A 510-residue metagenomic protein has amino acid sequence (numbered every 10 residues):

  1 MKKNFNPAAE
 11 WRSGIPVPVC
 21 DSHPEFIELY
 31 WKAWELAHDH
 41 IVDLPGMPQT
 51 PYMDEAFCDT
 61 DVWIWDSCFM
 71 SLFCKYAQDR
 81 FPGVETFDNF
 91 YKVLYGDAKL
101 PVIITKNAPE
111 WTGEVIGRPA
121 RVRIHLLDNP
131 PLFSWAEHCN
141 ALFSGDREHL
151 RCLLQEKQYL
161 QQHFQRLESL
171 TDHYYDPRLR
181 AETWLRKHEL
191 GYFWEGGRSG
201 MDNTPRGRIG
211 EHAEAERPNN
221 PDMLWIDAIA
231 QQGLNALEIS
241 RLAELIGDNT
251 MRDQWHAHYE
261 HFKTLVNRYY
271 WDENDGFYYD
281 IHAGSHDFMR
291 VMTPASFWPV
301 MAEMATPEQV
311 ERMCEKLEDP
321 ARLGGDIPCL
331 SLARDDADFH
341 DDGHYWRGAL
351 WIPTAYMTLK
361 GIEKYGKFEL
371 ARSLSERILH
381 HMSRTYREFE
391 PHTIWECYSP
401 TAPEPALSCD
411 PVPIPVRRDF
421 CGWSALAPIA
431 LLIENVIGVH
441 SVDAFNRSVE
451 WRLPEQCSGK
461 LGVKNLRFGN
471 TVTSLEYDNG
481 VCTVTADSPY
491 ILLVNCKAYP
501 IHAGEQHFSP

Functional and structural regions predicted by a protein language model:
M1-S13, P131-F133, E137-C139, S399-L407: Short, compositionally biased low-complexity segments
M1-T60, R147-Y175, A243-L245, N249-Q254 (+4 more regions): Acidic/polar, glycine-enriched structural segments that form the non-catalytic walls/loops of the carbohydrate-binding
G14-V62, E85-I124, D176-L224, T264-L350 (+2 more regions): Extended glycan-interaction surfaces of carbohydrate-active proteins
E25-A33, D79-K92, R147-Y175, N235 (+5 more regions): Extended, well-ordered alpha-helical scaffold segments
T60-D88, K92-S199, I226-I229, G233 (+4 more regions): Aromatic-rich carbohydrate-recognition surfaces in CAZymes
N220-L234, M251-Q254, H258, V291 (+1 more regions): Short, contiguous, pocket-lining structural segments that sit at or immediately flank catalytic/ligand-binding sites
E315-L323, H344, K360, K364-P510: Non-catalytic C-terminal accessory modules of carbohydrate-active enzymes
